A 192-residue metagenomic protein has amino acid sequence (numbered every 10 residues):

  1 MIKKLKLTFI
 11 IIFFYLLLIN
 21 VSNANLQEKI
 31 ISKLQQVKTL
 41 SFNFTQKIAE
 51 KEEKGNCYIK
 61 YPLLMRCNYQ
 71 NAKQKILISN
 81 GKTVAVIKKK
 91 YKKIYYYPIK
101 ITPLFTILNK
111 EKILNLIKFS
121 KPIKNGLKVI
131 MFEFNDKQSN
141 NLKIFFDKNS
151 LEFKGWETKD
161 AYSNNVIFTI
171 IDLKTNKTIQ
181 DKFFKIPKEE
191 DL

Functional and structural regions predicted by a protein language model:
M1-F9: Bacterial N-terminal signal peptides that target proteins for export
I10-L18: Bacterial N-terminal signal peptides
V21-A24: Boundary at the C-terminal end of the N-terminal hydrophobic targeting segment
S32-E52: A short, Trp-centered hydrophobic/proline-enriched beta-strand micro-motif
I48-E50, K90-K92, Y162: Solvent-exposed strand-loop boundary residues in beta-sheet-rich modules
C57-T106, V166: An acidic-aromatic
K90-V129: Flexible, surface-exposed loop/linker segments and immediately adjacent secondary-structure boundaries
N115-L192: Gly/Pro-enriched, hydrophobic low-complexity segments that function as extracytoplasmic propeptides/linkers
